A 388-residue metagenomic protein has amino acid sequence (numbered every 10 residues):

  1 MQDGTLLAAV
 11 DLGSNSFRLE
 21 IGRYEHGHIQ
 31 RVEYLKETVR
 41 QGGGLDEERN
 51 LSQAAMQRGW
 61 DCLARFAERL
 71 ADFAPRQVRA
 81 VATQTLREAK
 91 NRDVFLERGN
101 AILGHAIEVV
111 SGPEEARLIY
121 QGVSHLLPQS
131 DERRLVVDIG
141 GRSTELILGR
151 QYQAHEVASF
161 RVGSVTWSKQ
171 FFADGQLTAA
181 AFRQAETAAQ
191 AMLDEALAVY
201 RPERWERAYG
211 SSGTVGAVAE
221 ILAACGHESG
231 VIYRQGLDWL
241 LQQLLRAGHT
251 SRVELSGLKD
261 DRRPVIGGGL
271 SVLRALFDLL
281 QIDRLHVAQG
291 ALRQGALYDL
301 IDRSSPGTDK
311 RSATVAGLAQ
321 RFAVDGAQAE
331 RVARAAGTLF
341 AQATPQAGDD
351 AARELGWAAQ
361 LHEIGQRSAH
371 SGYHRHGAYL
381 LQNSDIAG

Functional and structural regions predicted by a protein language model:
Q2-L7, Y24, R40, G44-F73 (+3 more regions): Helical "lid/coupling" subdomains associated with nucleotide-phosphate turnover
Q2-Q30: N-terminal basic/disordered segments at the start of proteins
L12-S14, I139-G141, R150: A generic beta-sheet turn/junction motif
S16-R18, S143, V215: Structural motif
H28-V39, F73: N-terminal glycine-rich anion-binding loops that anchor highly charged ligand groups
Q77-A80: Conserved beta-strand/loop subsegment of P-loop NTPase cores
R133-I147: A generic, well-ordered mixed alpha/beta core segment in the N-terminal half of proteins
